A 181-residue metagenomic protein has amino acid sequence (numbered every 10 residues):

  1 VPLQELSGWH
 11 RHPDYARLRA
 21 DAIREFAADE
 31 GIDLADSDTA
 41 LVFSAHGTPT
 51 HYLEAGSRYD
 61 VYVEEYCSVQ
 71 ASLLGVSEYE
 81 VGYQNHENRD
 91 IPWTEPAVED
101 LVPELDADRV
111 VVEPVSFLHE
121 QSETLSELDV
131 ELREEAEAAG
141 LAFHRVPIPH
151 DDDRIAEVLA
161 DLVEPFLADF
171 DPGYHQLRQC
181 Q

Functional and structural regions predicted by a protein language model:
V1-Q181: Extended amphipathic ligand-handling, pore-lining, and cofactor/metal-binding catalytic surfaces
